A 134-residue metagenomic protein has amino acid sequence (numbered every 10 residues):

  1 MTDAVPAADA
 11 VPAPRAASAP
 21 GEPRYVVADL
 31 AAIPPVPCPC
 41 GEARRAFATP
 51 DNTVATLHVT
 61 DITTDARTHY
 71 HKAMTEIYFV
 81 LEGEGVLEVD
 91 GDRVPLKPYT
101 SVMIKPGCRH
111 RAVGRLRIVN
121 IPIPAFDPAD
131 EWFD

Functional and structural regions predicted by a protein language model:
M1-H58, D134: A short, N-terminal "cap"/entry segment at the start of jelly-roll beta-barrel domains of the cupin/DSBH fold
T56-K72: Conserved short histidine dyad/triad with adjacent acidic residue
H58, L81-E82, K97-P98: A cytosolic small-molecule/anion-sensing beta-strand core signal
H71-A73, G114-R115: Short glycine/proline-enriched turns and hinge-like loops at secondary-structure junctions
A73-G85, D90: Glycine- and acidic-residue-biased ligand/ion/polar-headgroup-sensing regions
G91-G107: Short acidic-glycine-tyrosine-enriched beta hairpin
P106-E131: Ligand-binding loop in jelly-roll beta-barrel domains
